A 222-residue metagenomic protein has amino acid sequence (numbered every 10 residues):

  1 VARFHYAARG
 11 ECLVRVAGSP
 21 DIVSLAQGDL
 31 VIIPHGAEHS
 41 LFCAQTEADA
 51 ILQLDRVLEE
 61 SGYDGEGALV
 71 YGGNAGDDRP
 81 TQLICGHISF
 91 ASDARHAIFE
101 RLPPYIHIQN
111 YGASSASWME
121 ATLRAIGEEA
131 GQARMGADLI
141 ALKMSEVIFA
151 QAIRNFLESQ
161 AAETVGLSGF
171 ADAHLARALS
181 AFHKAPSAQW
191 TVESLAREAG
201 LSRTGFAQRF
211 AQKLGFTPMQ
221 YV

Functional and structural regions predicted by a protein language model:
V1-E100: N-terminal regulatory/effector-sensing and dimerization cores that precede helix-turn-helix DNA-binding domains
V14-A17, D55-G65, A171-F182, L195-A207: Hydrophobic transmembrane alpha-helix bundles
R15, G28, G73, E128 (+5 more regions): A general structural-boundary detector
A17, L41-A44, L54, F99 (+5 more regions): A generic "cationic amphipathic patch" detector
T81-A181: An amphipathic alpha-helical interaction segment
V147, Q151-L157, L167, S180-V222: Basic/polar phosphate-binding segments, predominantly the helix-turn-helix DNA-binding elements of transcriptional
